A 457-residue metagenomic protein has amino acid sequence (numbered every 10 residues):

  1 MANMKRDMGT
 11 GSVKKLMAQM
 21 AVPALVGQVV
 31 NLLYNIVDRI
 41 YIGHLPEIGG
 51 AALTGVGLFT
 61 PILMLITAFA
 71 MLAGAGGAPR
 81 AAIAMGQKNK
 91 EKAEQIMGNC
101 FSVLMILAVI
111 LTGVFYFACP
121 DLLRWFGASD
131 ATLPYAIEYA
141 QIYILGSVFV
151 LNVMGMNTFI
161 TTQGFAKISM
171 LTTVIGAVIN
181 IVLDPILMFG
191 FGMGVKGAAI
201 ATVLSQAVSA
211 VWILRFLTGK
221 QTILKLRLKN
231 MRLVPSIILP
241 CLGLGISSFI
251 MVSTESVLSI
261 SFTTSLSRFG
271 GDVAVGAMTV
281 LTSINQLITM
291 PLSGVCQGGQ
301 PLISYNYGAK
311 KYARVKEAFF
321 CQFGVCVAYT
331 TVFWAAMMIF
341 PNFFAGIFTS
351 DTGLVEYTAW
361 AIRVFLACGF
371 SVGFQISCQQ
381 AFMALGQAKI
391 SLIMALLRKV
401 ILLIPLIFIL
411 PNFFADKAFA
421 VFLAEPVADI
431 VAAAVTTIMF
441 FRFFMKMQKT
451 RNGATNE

Functional and structural regions predicted by a protein language model:
M1-P23, A81-V148, G190-G245, I303-C368 (+1 more regions): Short alpha-helical transmembrane segments in multi-pass integral membrane proteins
M8-I48, P61-G76, R80, M105-T112 (+6 more regions): N-terminal transmembrane alpha-helices
Q19-D38, I142, G176, S205-S209 (+2 more regions): Transmembrane helical elements of multi-pass membrane transporters/channels
V22, D38, G77, A118-C119 (+13 more regions): Hydrophobic/aromatic residues in alpha-helical transmembrane segments
V29, L33-L53, L123-D130, I186-G192 (+5 more regions): Helix-terminus/linker motif at the lipid-water interface of multi-pass membrane proteins
I42-M64, A131-Y135, V195-K196, S236-L244 (+5 more regions): Interfacial/gating helices of multi-pass transporter permease domains
L53-G113, V150-S169, T263, A277-P341 (+1 more regions): Small-residue-rich hydrophobic transmembrane alpha-helices
G74, Y143-T161, S169-A177, A198-V211 (+4 more regions): Short runs within selected transmembrane alpha-helices of multi-pass transporters and secretion channels
